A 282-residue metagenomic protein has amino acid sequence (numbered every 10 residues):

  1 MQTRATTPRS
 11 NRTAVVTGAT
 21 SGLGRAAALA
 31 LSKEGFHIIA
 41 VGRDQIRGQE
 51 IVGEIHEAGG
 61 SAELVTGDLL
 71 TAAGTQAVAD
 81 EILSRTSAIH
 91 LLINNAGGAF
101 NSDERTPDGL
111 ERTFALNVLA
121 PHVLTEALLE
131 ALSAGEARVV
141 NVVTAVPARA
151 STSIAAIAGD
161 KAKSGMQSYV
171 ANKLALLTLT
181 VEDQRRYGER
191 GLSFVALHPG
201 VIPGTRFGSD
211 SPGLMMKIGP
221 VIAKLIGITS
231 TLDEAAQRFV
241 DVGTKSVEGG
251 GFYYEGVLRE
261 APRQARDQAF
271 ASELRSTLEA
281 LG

Functional and structural regions predicted by a protein language model:
A5, G97, N101-S102, E111 (+2 more regions): Catalytic loop of short-chain dehydrogenase/reductase
R9-S10, A58-S61, E81-N94, F100-R105: A glycine-rich helix->loop->beta "capping" turn within Rossmann-like NAD(P)(H)-dependent oxidoreductase domains
T20-S21, D44: Conserved glycine-rich cofactor-binding loop
E34-E50: Conserved glycine-rich Rossmann-like NAD(P)H-binding loop of the short-chain dehydrogenase/reductase
H56-A73: Rossmann-fold cofactor-recognition segment
A73, A77-S84, N101-D103, D108-A115: Active-site Tyr-X3-Lys motif and surrounding loop/helix of classical short-chain dehydrogenase/reductase
P220-R263, Q268-S272, S276: C-terminal helical subdomain
